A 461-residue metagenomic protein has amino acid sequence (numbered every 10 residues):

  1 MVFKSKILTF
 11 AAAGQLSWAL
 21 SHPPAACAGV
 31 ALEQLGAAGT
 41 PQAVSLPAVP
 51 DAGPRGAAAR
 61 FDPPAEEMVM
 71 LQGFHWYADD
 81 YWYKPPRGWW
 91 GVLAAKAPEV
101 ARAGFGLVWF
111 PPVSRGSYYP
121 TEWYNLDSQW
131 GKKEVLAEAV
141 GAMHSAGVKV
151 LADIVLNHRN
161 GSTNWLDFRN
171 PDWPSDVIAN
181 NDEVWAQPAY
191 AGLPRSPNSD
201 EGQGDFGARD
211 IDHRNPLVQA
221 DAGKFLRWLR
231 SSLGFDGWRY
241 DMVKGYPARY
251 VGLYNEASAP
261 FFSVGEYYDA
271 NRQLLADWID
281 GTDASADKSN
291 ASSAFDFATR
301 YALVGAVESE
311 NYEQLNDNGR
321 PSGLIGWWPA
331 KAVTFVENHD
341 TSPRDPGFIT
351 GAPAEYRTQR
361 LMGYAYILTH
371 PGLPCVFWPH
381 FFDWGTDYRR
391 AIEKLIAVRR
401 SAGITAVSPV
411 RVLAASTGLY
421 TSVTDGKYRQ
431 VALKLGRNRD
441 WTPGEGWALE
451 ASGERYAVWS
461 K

Functional and structural regions predicted by a protein language model:
V2-F10: Bacterial N-terminal signal peptides that target proteins for export
A11-A19: Bacterial N-terminal signal peptides
A19-D51: Signal peptide processing junction and immediate N-terminal pro/mature segment of secreted/exported proteins
V49-W76, V92-A101, F105-G106, S114-Y119 (+4 more regions): Active-site-proximal helices and loops of the catalytic beta/alpha 8
H75-G88, G204-F206, H213: Acidic/histidine-rich helix-loop elements that form or flank divalent-metal/phosphate-binding sites at the catalytic
Y118-D127, N157-R195, E256-A259: Aromatic- and acidic-residue-enriched segments that line the glycan-binding/catalytic groove of carbohydrate-active
N170-L233, V243: Active-site-adjacent "subsite" loops/lids of carbohydrate-active enzymes
